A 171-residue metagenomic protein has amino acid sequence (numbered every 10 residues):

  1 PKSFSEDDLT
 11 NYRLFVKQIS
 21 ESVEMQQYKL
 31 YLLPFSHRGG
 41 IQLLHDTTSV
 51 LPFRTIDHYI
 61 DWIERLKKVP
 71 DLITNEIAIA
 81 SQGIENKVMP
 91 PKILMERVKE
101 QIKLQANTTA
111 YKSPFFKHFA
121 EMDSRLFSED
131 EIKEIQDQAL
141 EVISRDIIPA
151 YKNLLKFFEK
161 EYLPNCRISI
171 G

Functional and structural regions predicted by a protein language model:
P1-G171: N-terminal maturation segment of proteins
